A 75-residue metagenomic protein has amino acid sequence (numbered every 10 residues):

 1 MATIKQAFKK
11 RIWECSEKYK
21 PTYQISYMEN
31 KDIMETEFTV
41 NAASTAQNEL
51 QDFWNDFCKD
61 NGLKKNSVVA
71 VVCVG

Functional and structural regions predicted by a protein language model:
M1-T22: Short N-terminal "domain-start" leader segments that mark the transition from disordered tails or signal peptides into
I4, K9, S44-N48, V72: Short stretches within intrinsically disordered, low-complexity N-terminal or propeptide regions
T22, F57-G75: Short glycine-rich, low-complexity/disordered patches
Y23-Y27, F38-V40, L50, V68-V71: Hydrophobic beta-strand residues in large extracellular and virion-surface proteins
S26-D32, V74-G75: Short, flexible beta-strand-to-coil junctions
D32-A46: A short, exposed loop/beta-hairpin motif centered on an aromatic-Gly-Thr core
A43-K65: A short, charged, amphipathic alpha-helix used as a generic interaction element across diverse proteins
